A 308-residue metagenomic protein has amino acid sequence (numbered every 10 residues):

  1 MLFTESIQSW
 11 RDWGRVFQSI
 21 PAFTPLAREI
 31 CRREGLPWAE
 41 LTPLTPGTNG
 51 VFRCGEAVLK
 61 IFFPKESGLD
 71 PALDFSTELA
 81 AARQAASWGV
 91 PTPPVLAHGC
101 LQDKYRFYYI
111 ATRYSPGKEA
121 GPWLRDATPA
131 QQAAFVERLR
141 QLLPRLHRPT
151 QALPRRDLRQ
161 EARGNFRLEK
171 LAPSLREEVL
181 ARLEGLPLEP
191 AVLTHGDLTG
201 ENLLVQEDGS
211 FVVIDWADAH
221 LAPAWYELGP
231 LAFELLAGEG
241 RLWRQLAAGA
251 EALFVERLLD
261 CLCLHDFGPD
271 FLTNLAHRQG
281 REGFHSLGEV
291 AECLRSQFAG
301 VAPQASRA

Functional and structural regions predicted by a protein language model:
M1-P21, A82, A308: Phosphate/pyrophosphate-binding loops and the adjoining catalytic core of nucleotide-dependent enzymes
D12-V16, K65-D74, D126, R241 (+1 more regions): Short, flexible/disordered intra-domain loops and linkers
Q18-E34, C100, Q132-E137, P144-G196 (+3 more regions): An alpha-helical support segment within catalytic cores of ATP-dependent transferases
G35-W38, C54-V58, W88-P91, L188-A191 (+3 more regions): Short glycine/proline-enriched coil/turn segments at helix->beta-strand junctions
E40-P154: ATP-binding pocket architecture of kinase catalytic cores
T45-G55, L59, L180-L228: Active-site acidic catalytic loop and adjacent metal/ATP-binding pocket of ATP-dependent phosphoryl transfer enzymes
A127-A130, V212, G229-L231, A248: Glycine-rich, phosphate-binding/catalytic loops in enzymes
W225-Q297: Active-site activation/catalytic loop segments of kinase-like enzymes and analogous catalytic loops in related
